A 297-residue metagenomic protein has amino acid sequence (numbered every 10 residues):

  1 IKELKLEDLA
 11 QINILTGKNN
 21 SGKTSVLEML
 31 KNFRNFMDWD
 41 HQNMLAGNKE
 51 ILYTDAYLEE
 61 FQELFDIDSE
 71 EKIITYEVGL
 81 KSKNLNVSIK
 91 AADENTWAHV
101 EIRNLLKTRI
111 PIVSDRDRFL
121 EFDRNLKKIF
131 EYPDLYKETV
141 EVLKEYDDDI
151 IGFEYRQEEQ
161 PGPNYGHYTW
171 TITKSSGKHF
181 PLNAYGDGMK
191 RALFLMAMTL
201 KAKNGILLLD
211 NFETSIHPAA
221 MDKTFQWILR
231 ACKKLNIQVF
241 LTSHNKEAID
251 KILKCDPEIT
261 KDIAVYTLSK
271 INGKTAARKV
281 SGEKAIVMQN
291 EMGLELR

Functional and structural regions predicted by a protein language model:
I1-N35, H179-L296: Switch/communication elements of ASCE P-loop NTPase nucleotide-binding domains
F33-L195, L200-A202, I206, S269-R297: Phosphate-coordinating catalytic segments in nucleotide- and nucleic-acid-processing enzymes
